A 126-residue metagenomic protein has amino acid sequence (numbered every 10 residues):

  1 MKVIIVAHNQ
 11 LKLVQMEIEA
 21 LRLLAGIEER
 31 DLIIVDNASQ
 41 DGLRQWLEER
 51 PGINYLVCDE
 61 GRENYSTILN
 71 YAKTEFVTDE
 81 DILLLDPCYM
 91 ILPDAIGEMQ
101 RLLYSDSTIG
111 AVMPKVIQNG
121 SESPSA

Functional and structural regions predicted by a protein language model:
M1-K2, D31: Cell-envelope/extracellular polymer assembly enzymes that use nucleotide-activated donors
K2-I5, L83: Short hydrophobic beta-strand elements that form part of the catalytic alpha/beta core underpinning NDP-sugar/donor
Q10-L24: Short, well-formed alpha-helical segments that are part of the catalytic scaffolds of diverse glycosyltransferases
I18-E19, R44, N70, P93-Y104: Short alpha-helix within the catalytic core of nucleotide-sugar-dependent glycosyltransferases
D36-R44: A conserved acidic beta->alpha catalytic loop
D59-F76: Glycine-rich, basic loop-to-helix element that forms the pyrophosphate-binding segment of sugar-nucleotide handling
D79-M90: Short beta-strand-to-loop acidic/aromatic patch adjacent to the donor-nucleotide binding site
D94-S125: Conserved donor NDP-sugar-binding/catalytic core segment of glycosyltransferases
